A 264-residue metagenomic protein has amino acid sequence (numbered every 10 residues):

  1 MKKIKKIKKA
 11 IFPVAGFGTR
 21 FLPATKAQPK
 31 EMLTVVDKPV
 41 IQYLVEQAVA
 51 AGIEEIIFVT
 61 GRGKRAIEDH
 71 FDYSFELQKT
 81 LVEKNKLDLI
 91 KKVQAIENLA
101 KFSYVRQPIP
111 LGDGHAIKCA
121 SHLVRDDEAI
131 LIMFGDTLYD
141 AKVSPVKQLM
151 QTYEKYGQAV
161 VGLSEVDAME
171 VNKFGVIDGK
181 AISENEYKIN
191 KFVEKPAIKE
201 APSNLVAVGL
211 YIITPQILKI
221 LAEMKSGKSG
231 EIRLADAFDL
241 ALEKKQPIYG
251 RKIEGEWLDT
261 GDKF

Functional and structural regions predicted by a protein language model:
K2-V82, S144-Q148: N-terminal glycine-rich phosphate-binding loop and ensuing alpha1 helix
K9, E54-I56, K101, A129 (+3 more regions): Residues at the starts of beta-strands that form the adenosine-phosphate
F12, F58, L131-I132, V161-G162 (+1 more regions): Structural beta-sheet core signal
F17, T137, K263: Active-site metal-binding loops of divalent metal-dependent hydrolases
M32, F102-Y104, A159-V161, I248-G250 (+1 more regions): Conserved beta-strand scaffold positions in the cores of enzyme catalytic domains, especially in NTP/NDP-utilizing
V40-Y43, H115-C119, A237: Well-ordered alpha-helical segments embedded in enzymatic catalytic cores
E76-K79, L87-G179, A222-M224: Conserved beta-loop-beta/alpha segment of the NTase-like Rossmann-fold superfamily that binds/positions NTPs
L131, M150-E154, S183-D259, K263-F264: Catalytic-core segments of class I nucleotidyltransferases/pyrophosphorylases that form NMP-activated intermediates
